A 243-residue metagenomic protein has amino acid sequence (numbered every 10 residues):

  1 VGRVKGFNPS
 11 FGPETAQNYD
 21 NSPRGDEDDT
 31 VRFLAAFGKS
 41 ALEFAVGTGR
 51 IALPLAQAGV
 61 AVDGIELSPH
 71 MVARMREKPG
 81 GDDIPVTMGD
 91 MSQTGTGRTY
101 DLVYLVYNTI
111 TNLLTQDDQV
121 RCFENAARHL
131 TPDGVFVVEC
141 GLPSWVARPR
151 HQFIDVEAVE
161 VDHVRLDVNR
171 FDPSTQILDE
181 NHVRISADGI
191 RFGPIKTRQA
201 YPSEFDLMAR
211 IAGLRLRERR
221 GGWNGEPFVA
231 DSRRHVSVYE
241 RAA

Functional and structural regions predicted by a protein language model:
V1-K39: Conserved class I S-adenosyl-L-methionine
K39-G47: Conserved class I S-adenosyl-L-methionine
G49-Q93: Class I SAM-dependent methyltransferase SAM/SAH-binding core
Q93-L102: A short acidic, Gly/Pro-enriched loop at the edge of an enzyme's catalytic core that lines a small-molecule cofactor
D101-D117: A short SAM/SAH-binding and catalytic strip from SAM-dependent methyltransferases
V120-P132: A short glycine-rich, Lys/Arg-flanked "PGG" loop and its adjoining helix->strand segment in the class I
V137-R210: SAM-dependent methyltransferase
P202-A243: C-terminal lobe and adjacent flexible extensions of AdoMet/dcAdoMet transferase-like proteins
